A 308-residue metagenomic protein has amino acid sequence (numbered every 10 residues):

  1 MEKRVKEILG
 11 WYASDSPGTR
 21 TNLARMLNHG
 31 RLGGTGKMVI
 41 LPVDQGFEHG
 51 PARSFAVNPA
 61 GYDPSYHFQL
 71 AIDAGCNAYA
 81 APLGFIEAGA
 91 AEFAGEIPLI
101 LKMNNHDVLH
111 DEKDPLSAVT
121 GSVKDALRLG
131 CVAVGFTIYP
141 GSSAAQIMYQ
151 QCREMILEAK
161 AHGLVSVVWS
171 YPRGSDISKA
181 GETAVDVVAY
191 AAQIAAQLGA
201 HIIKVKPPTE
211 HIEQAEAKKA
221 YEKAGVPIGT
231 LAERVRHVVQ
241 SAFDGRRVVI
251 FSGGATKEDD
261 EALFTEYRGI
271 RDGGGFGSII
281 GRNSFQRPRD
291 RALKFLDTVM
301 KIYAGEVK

Functional and structural regions predicted by a protein language model:
M1-D44: N-terminal basic, low-complexity leaders that serve as flexible interaction/assembly modules and, when applicable, as
M1-I8, G274-G277, K301: Structured C-terminal cap/extension of enzyme domains
A13, G181, I228, G253-K257 (+1 more regions): Hydrophobic alpha-helical scaffolding
G33, M38, Q45-I250, E261-G277 (+1 more regions): Alpha/beta enzyme core
N58-G61, R282-D290: Short, flexible active-site recognition loops that position polar ligands and cofactors
G141, T256-K257, F285: Short strand->helix junction
I250-A255, I280-N283: Glycine-rich beta-strand-to-loop/alpha-helix junction loops that act as flexible
R271-G274, F285-K308: C-terminal helical cap(s) of enzyme catalytic domains, especially alpha/beta-barrels
